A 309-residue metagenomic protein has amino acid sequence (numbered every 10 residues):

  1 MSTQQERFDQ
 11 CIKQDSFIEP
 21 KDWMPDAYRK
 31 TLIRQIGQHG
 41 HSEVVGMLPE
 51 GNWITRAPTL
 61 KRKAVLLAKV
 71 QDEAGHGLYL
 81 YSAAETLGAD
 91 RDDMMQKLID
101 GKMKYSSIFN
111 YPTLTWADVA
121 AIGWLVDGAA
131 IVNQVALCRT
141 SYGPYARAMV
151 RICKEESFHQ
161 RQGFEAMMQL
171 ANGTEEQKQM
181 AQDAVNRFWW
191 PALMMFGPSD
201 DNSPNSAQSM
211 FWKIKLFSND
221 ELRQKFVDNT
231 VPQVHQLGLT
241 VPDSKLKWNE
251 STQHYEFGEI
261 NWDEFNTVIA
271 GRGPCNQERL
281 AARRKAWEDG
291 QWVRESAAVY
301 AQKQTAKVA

Functional and structural regions predicted by a protein language model:
M1-E19, H41, D93-M103: Acidic, low-complexity proline/glycine-rich segments
S2-R7, A64, K69-K97, F164-M168: Conserved alpha-helical segments that form or flank metal/cofactor-binding pockets of metalloenzymes
Q5-I12, D22, D26-Q38, S42-M47 (+1 more regions): An N-terminal structural lobe/cap that precedes and organizes the functional/catalytic core across diverse proteins
F17-G37, K97-G123, T140, G173-Q177 (+1 more regions): Acidic/His metal-coordination segments adjacent to aromatic residues that form catalytic metal sites in metalloenzymes
W23-Y28, G46-A68, A130-Y145: Helix-loop segments that flank and shape redox-cofactor active sites
Y28-H39, A57-H76, V119, P144-E156 (+1 more regions): Alpha-helical scaffold segments that form or flank carboxylate-/histidine-based iron centers
Y111-E165: Internal, conserved structured core segments that host functional sites
Q179-A309: Extended, helix-rich structural scaffolds rather than catalytic motifs
